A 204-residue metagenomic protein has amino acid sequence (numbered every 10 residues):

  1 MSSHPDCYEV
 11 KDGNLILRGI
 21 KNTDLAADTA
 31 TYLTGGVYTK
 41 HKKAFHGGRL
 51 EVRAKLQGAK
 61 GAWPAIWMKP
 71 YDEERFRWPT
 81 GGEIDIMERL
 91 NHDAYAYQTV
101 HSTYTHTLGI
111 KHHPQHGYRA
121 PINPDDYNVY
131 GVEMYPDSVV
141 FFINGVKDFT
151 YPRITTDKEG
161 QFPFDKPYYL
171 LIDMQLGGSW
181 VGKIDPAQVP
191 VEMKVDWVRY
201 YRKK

Functional and structural regions predicted by a protein language model:
M1-K204: GH16 jelly-roll
